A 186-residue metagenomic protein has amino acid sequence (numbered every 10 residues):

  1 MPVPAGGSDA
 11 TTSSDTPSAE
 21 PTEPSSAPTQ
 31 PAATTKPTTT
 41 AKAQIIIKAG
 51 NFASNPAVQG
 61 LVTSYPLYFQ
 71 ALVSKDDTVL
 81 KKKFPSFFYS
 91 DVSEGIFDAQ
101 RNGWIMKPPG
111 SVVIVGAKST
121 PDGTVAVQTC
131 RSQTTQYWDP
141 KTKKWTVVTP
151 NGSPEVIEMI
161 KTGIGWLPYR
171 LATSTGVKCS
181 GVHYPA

Functional and structural regions predicted by a protein language model:
M1-N55, C179-A186: N-terminal low-complexity, Pro/Thr-rich disordered segments that flank secretion/membrane-targeting signals
M1-P4, A27-T29, G50, A57 (+8 more regions): Structured catalytic/translocation cores of nucleotide/phosphate-coupled proteins
D9, D15, D76-D77, D91 (+3 more regions): Acidic-enriched, low-complexity/disordered segments with a strong bias for Aspartate over Glutamate
T35-M106: Core segments of small alpha/beta cavity-forming domains
A99-S119: A short, amphipathic edge element
S119-T120, K161: Generic beta-strand structural signal
V125-A186: Exposed beta-sheet edge and beta->alpha loop/turn motif
